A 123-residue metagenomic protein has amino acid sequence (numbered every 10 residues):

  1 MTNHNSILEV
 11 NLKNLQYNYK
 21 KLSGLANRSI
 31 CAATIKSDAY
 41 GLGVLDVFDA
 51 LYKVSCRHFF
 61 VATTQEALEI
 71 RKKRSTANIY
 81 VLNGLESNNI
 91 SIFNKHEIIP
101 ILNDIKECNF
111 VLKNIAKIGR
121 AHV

Functional and structural regions predicted by a protein language model:
T2, S6-V10, N14-Y17, S29-R120: Active-site-proximal beta-alpha core segment in soluble small-molecule metabolic enzymes
L25: Conserved PLP-enzyme active-site core in the AAT-like
